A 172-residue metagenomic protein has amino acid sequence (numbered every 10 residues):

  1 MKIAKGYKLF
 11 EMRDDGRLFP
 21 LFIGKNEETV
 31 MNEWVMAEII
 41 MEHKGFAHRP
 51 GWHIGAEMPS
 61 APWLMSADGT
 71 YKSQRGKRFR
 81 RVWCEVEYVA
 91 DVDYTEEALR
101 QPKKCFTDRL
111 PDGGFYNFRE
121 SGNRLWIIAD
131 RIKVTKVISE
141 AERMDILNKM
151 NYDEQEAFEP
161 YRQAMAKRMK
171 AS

Functional and structural regions predicted by a protein language model:
K2-V35, A61, D68-S172: Active-site and NAD+-binding cores of ADP-ribose-processing enzymes
V35-M41: A generic structural signal for ordered alpha-helices
E42-A67: Extended catalytic/binding region for NAD+/ADP-ribose chemistry, centered on the ART fold
